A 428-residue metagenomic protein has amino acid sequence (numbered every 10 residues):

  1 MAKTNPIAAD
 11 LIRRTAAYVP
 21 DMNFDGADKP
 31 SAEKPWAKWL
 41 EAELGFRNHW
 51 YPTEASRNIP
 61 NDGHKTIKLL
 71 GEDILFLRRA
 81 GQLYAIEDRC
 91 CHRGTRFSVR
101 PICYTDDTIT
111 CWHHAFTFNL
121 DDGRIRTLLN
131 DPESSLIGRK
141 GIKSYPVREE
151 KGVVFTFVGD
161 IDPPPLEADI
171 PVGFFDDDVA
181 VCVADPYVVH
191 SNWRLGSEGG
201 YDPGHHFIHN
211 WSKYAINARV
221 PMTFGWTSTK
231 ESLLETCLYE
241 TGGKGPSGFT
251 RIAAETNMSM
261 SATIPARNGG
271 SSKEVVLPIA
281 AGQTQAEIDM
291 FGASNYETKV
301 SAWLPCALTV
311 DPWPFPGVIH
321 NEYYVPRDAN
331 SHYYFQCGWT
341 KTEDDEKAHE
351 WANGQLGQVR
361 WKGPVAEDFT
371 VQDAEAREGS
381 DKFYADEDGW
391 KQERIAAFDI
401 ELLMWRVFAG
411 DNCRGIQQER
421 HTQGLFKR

Functional and structural regions predicted by a protein language model:
A2, P6, D10, D21 (+2 more regions): Rieske [2Fe-2S] iron-sulfur-binding domain
A2-F46: A boundary/linker detector
A2-R13, Q82, D88, G94 (+1 more regions): C-terminal catalytic domain of Rieske-type non-heme iron oxygenases
A27, S31-K34, A55, H64-I67 (+8 more regions): Generic alpha-helix detector with strongest preference for long hydrophobic helices that associate with membranes
A42, S56, L136, D185 (+1 more regions): Residues embedded in well-ordered secondary-structure elements
L44-H49, N61: A short, polar/charged loop/turn motif at coil->beta-strand junctions and beta-hairpin connectors
R47, G141, R148-E150, V318 (+1 more regions): A short, structural micro-pattern
